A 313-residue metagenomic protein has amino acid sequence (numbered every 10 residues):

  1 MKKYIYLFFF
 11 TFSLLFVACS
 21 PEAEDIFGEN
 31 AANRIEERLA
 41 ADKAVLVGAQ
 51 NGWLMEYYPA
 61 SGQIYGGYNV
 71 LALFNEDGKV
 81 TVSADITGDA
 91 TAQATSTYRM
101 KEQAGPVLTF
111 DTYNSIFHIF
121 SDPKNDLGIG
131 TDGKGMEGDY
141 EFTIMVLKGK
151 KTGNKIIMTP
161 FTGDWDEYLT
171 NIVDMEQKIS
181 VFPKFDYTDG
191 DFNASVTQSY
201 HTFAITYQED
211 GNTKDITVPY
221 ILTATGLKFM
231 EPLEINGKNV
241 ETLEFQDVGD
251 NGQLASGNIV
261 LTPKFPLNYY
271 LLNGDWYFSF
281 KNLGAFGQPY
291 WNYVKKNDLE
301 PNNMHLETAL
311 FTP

Functional and structural regions predicted by a protein language model:
K2-F10: Sec-dependent signal peptide recognition, specifically the positively charged N-region followed immediately by
F10-T11, F161: Secretory-pathway extracellular proteins and peptide precursors enriched for disulfide-bonded cysteines
L15-A18: C-terminal motif of bacterial Sec signal peptides marking the signal peptidase cleavage site
S20-A31, K150-T197, I259-T312: Edge beta-strand at a domain terminus
S20-V107, G163, M175-Y187: Acidic/polar, low-complexity intrinsically disordered N-terminal segments immediately downstream of a Sec signal
A60-A104, H201-T242, F286-P313: N-terminal glycine/threonine-rich, aromatic-flanked beta-hairpin/loop signature
K79-K228: Long, acidic/polar, low-complexity amphipathic helices and coiled-coil-like
D215-G284: Long, internal scaffold/assembly segments composed of regular secondary structure
